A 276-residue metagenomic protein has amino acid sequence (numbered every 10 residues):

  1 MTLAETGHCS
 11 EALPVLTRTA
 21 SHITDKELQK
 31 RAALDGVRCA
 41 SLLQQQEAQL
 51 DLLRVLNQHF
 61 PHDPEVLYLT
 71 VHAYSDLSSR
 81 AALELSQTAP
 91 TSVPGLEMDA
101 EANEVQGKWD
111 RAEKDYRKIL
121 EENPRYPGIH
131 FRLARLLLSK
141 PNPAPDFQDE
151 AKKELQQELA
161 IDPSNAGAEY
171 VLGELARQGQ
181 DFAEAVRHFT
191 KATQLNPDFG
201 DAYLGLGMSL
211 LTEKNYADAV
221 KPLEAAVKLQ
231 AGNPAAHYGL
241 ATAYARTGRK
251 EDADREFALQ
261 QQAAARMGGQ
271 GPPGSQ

Functional and structural regions predicted by a protein language model:
G7-V15, L42-D51, Y74-E84, Q106-K118 (+4 more regions): Structural signature of tandem alpha-helical TPR/SEL1-like repeats, specifically the intra-repeat loop/turn
H22-D25, H59, T88, E122-N123 (+4 more regions): Structural marker of alpha-solenoid helical repeat scaffolds
K26-K30, P64-E65, V93-P94, P127-G128 (+5 more regions): Helix-start (N-cap) detector for alpha-helical repeat units in TPR-like alpha-solenoids, especially tetratricopeptide
A32-D35, L69, M98, R132 (+3 more regions): Canonical tetratricopeptide repeat
D76, P127-S139: Amphipathic alpha-helical repeat scaffolds of TPR domains
D76, R80, E84-Q87, T91-V93 (+2 more regions): Terminal, low-structured helical/coil segments at or just beyond the last alpha-helical repeat
Y126, D149-M208: Eukaryotic tandem repeat interaction scaffolds
